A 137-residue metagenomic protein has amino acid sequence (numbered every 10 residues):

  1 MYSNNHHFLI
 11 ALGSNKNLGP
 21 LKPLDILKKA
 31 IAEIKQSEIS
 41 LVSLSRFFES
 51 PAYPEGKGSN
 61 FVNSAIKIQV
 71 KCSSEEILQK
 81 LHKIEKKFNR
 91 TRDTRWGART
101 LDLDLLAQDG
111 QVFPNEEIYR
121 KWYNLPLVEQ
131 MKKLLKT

Functional and structural regions predicted by a protein language model:
M1-S37, S45-E49: N-terminal beta1-alpha1 ligand-phosphate binding loop
Y2, Y53-N60, C72-Q79, K83-T137: Flexible, gly/pro- and Lys/Arg-enriched active-site loops
F8, S40, N60-S64, R99-L101: A generic structural signal for short beta-strands and their flanking turns/coil linkers
G13, Q69-K71: Solvent-exposed residues in well-ordered beta-strands and their adjoining turns, especially edge/terminal strands
P20-P23, L27, S59, V70 (+1 more regions): Hydrophobic alpha-helical segments and helix-packing faces
I34-E38, E85-F88: Hydrophobic, Leu/Ile/Phe/Ala-enriched alpha-helical segments that form helix-helix packing faces
S43-Q69: Short, charge-patterned binding micro-sites
